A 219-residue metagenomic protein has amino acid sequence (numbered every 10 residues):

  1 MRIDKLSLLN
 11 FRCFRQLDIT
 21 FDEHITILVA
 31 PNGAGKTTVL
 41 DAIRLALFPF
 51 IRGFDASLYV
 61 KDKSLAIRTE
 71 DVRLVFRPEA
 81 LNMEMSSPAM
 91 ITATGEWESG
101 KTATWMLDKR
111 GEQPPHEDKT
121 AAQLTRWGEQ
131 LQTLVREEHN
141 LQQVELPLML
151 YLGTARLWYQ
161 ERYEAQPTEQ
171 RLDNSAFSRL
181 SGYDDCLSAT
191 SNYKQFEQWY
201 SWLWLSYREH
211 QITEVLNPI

Functional and structural regions predicted by a protein language model:
M1-F196, Q211-V215: P-loop NTPase switch/coupling surface
Y200-P218: A short, highly charged nucleic-acid-interacting micro-segment common to nuclease and nuclease-linked defense proteins
